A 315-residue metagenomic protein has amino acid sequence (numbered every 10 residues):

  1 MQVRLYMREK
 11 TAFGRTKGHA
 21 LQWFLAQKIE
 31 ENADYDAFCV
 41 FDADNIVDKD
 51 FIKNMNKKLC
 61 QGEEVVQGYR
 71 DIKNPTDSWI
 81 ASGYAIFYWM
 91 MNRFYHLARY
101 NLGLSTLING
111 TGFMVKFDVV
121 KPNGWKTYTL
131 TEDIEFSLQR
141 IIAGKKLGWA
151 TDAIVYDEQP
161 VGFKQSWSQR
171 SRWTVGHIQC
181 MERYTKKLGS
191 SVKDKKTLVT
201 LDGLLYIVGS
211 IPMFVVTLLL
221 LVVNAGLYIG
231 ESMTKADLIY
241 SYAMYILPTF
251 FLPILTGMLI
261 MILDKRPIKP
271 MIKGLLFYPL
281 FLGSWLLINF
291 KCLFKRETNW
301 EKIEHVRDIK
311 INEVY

Functional and structural regions predicted by a protein language model:
M7-N32, D50, N54-T129, S171 (+2 more regions): Long helical/loop segments within the catalytic core of UDP-sugar-dependent glycosyltransferases, especially the large
N32-I46: Short beta-strand-to-loop acidic/aromatic patch adjacent to the donor-nucleotide binding site
F41, V47-F51, V115, F136: Hydrophobic/aromatic residue at the end of a short beta strand that borders the catalytic acidic motif
D42-I46, K126, R140: The conserved acidic donor/metal-binding loop of glycosyltransferases
Y88-R93, S168-L188, P253-T256, L287-C292: Catalytic core of nucleotide-sugar-dependent glycosyltransferases
L130-F136: Acidic donor-binding loop at a coil-to-helix junction in glycosyltransferase catalytic cores that engages
S137-Y156: Catalytic donor-sugar/metal-binding loop of nucleotide-sugar-dependent glycosyltransferases
K186-V199, L227-Y315: Juxtamembrane C-terminal module of membrane proteins
